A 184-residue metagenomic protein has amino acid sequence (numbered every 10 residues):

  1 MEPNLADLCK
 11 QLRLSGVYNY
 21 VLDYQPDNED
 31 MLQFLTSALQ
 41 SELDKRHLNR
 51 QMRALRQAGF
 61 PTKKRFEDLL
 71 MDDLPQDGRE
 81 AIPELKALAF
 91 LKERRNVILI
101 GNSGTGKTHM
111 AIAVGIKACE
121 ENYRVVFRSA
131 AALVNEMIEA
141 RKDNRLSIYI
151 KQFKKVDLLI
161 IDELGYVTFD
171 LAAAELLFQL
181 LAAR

Functional and structural regions predicted by a protein language model:
A6-T62: Interdomain "pre-motor" coupling segment immediately N-terminal to P-loop NTPase/helicase cores
R13, L69, A111, S129 (+2 more regions): Conserved RecA-like P-loop NTPase ATPase core
S41, K117-E121, A183: Active-site catalytic microenvironments for nucleophilic, acid-base chemistry
R53-R56, F60, E67-V97: Pre-Walker A (pre-P-loop) alpha-helix and adjacent loop at the N terminus of AAA/AAA+ ATPase modules, a conserved
R79-K155: Conserved P-loop
Q152-D170: Conserved P-loop NTPase "ATPase switch" module shared by AAA+ and STAND
Y166-R184: Conserved catalytic/switch belt of AAA+ P-loop NTPases
